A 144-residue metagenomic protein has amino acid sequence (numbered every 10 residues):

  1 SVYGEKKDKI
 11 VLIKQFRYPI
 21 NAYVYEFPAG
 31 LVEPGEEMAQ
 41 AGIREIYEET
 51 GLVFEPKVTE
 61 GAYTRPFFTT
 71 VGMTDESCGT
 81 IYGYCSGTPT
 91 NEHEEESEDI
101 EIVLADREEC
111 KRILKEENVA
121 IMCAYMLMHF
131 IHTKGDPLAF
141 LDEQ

Functional and structural regions predicted by a protein language model:
S1-F27: N-terminal strand-loop-strand
K6, G30-M122, L138-Q144: Unchanged
M122-T133: Structured adenosyl-cofactor binding patch, chiefly the S-adenosyl-L-methionine
